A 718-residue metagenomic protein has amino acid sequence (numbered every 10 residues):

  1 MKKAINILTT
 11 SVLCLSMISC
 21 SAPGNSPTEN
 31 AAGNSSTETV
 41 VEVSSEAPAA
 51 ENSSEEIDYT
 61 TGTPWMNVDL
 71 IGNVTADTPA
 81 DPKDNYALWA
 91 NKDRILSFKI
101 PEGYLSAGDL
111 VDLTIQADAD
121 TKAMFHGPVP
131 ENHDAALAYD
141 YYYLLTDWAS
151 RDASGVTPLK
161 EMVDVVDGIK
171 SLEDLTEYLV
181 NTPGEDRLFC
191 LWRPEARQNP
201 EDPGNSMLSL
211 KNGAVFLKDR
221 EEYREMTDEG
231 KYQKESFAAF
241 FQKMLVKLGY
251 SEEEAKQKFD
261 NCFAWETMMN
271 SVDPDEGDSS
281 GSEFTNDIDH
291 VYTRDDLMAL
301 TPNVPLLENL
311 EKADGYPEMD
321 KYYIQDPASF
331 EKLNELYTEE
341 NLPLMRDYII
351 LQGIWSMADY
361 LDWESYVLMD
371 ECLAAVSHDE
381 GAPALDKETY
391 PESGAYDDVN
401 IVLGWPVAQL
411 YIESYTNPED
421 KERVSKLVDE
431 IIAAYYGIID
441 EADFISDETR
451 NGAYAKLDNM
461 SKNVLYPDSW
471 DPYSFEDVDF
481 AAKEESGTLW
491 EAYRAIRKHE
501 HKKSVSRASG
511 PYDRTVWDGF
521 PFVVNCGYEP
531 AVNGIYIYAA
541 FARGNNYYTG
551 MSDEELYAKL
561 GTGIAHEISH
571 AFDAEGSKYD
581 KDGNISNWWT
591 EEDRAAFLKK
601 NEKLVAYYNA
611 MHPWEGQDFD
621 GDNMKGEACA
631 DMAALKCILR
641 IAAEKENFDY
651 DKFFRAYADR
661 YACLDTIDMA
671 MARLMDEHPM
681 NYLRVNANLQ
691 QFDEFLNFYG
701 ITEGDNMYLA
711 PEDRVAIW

Functional and structural regions predicted by a protein language model:
K3-T10: Sec-dependent signal peptide recognition, specifically the positively charged N-region followed immediately by
S16-S19: C-terminal motif of bacterial Sec signal peptides marking the signal peptidase cleavage site
G24-T61: N-terminal, intrinsically disordered, polar/charged segments of Gram-positive cell-envelope systems that serve as
E55-V74: Short, Gly/Pro- and small/polar-rich lid/capping loops
T60-T63, G404, Q409-W718: Intrinsically disordered, low-complexity linker/terminal regions across diverse proteins
G62-P64, D81-D84, W89-A149: Active-site-surrounding "flap" and adjacent substrate/cofactor-binding loops of secreted or lumenal enzymes, prototyped
A76-L96, M226-L245, L635: Hydrophobic/aromatic-rich, well-ordered segments within soluble, folded domains that form packed cores
K122-E430: Noncatalytic, helix-rich "gating/capping" subdomain that lines the substrate-entry/channel surface of large enzyme
